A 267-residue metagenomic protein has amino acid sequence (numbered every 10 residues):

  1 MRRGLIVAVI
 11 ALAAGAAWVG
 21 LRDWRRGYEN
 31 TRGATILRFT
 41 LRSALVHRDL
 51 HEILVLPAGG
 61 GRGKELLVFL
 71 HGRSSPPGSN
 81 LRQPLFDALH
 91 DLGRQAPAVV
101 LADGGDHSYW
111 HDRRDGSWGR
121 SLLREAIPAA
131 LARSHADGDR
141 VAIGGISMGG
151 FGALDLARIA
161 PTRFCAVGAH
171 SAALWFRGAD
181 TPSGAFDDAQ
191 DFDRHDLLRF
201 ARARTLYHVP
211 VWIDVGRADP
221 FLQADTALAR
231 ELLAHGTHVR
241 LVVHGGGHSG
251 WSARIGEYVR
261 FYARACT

Functional and structural regions predicted by a protein language model:
M1-L12: N-terminal Sec-pathway targeting helices
G15-T267: Non-catalytic cap/lid and distal C-terminal segments of serine-dependent acyl enzymes
